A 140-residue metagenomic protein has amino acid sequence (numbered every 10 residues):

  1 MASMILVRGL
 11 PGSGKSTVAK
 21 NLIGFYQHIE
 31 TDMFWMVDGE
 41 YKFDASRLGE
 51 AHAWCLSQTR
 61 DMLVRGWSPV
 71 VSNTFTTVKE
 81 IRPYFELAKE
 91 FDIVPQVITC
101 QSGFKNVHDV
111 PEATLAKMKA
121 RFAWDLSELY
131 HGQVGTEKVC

Functional and structural regions predicted by a protein language model:
M1-A2, S68: N-terminal start-of-chain detector that recognizes signal peptides and the immediate post-cleavage beginning
A2-R8, S16, F25-Q27, E86 (+1 more regions): Conserved GTP-binding G-domain of TRAFAC-class P-loop NTPases and closely related GTPase folds
V7-G9, T31, V71-T74: Short His-Asn-centered micro-motif
S13: ATP-binding Walker
S16-W67, Q101-H108: Conserved substrate/cofactor phosphate-moiety recognition/catalytic segment in nucleotide-dependent phosphotransferases
D38, K79, L126: Solvent-exposed, flexible loop/coil residues
G49-T99: Glycine-rich phosphate-binding loop used to anchor ATP phosphates in small-molecule kinases, encompassing both
